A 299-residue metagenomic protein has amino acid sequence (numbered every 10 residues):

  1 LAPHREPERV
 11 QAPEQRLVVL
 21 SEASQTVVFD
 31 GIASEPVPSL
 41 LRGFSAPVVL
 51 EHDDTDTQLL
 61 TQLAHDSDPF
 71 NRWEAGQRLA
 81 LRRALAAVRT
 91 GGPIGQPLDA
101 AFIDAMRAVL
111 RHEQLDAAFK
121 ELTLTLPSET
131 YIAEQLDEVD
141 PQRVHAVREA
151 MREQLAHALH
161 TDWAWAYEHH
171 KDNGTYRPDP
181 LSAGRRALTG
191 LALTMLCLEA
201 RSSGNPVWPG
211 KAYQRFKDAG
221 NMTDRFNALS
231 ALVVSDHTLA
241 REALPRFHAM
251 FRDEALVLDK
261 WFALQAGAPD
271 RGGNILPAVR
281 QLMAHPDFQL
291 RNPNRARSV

Functional and structural regions predicted by a protein language model:
L1-V10: Polar, glycine-rich mid-to-C-terminal structural blocks that act as macromolecule-binding/assembly scaffolds
V10-S34: Solvent-exposed, conformationally flexible loop/turn segments
D30-V299: Long, ordered, helix-rich scaffold segments
